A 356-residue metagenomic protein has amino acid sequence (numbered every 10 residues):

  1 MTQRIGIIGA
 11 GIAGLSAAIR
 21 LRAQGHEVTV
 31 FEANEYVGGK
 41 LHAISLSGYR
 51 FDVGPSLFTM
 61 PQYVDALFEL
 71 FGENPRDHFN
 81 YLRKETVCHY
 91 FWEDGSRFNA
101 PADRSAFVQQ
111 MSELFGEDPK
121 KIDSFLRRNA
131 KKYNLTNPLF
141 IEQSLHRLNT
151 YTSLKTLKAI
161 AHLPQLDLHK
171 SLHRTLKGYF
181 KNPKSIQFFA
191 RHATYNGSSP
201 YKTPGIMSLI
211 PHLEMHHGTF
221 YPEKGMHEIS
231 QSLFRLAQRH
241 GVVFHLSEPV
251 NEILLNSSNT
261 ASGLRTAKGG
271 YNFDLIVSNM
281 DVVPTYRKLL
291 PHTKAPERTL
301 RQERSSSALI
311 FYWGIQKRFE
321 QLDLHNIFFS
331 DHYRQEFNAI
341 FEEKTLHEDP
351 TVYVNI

Functional and structural regions predicted by a protein language model:
Q3-L135: N-terminal glycine-rich phosphate/pyrophosphate-binding loop and immediately adjacent elements
L15, Q24, T175-Y179, S232 (+5 more regions): Generic, well-ordered alpha-helical scaffold segments in large soluble proteins
L57, A100, I122, Q165 (+7 more regions): Generic structural signal for well-ordered, non-membrane alpha-helical segments in soluble metabolic enzymes
E93-T203: Rossmann-like flavin
K158, R191-H192, L213-Y221, A308: Glycine- and acidic
L209-A261: Helical element adjacent to the flavin cofactor pocket in flavoenzyme catalytic cores
P249-I356: Mid-domain catalytic core of redox enzymes that form a hydrophobic substrate pocket/lid adjacent to a catalytic redox
